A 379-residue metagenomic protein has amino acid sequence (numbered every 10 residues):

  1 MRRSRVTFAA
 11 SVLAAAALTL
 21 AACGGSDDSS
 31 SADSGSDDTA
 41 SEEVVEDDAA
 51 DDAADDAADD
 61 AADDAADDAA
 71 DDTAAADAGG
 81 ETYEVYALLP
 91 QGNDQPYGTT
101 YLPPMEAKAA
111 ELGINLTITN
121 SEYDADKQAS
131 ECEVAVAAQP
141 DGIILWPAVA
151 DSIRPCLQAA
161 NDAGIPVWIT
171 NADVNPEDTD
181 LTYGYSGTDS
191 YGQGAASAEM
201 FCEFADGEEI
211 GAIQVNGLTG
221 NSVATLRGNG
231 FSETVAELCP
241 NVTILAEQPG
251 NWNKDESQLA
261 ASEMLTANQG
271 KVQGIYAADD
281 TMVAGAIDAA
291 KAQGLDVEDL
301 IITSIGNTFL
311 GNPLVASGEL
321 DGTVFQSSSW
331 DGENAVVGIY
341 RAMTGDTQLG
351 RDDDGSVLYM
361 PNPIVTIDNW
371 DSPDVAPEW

Functional and structural regions predicted by a protein language model:
V6, L20-A40: Bacterial lipoprotein signal-peptidase II cleavage site
A75, Y83-K108, L112, L116-S130 (+6 more regions): Extracytoplasmic "Venus flytrap"
D77, E81-T82, V215, T219-V223 (+2 more regions): Hinge/cleft segment of the Venus flytrap/periplasmic-binding protein
P96-L112, Q193-M200, S222-V242, E256 (+2 more regions): Short, solvent-exposed amphipathic alpha-helices that sit in or adjacent to ligand/effector-binding or catalytic
I118-N120, P176-M200, Q214-L218, E247 (+1 more regions): Short beta-strand elements at the ligand-binding edges of bilobed clamshell
Q128, Y185-A212, E256-Q258, G306-G311 (+1 more regions): Hydrophobic alpha-helical segments within soluble ligand-binding/sensing domains
L145-D162, F231, G250-P313: Hydrophobic alpha-helical
D151, P155-G192, G211, T308-A316 (+2 more regions): Flexible loop/hinge segments that line or gate small-molecule binding clefts
